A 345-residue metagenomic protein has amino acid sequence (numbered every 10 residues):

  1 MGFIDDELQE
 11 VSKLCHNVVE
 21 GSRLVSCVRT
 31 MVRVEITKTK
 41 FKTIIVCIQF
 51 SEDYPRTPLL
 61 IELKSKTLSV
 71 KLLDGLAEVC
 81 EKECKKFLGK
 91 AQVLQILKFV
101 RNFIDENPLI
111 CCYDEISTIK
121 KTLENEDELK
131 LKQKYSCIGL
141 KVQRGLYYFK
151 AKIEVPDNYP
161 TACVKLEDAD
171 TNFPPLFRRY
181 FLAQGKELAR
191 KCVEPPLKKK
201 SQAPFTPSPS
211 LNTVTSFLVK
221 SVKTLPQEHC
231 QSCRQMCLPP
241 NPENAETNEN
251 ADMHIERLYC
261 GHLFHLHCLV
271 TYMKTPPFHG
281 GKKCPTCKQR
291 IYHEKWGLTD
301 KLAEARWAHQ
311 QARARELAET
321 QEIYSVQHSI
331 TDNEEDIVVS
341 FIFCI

Functional and structural regions predicted by a protein language model:
M1-V34, Y54-L140, Y159-H229: Glycine-centered motif in EGF-like
D6, C27-R29, F41-T43, R56 (+8 more regions): Eukaryote-biased feature marking scaffold/signaling PDZ-domain proteins and nuclear chromatin regulators
F41, D53-T57, S69-K71, Y148-K150 (+5 more regions): Eukaryotic short linear interaction motifs
F50-E52, V155-D157, T275: Short, low-complexity Ser/Thr-rich regulatory SLiMs
C137-N158: Extended serine/threonine-enriched, polar tracts that run as long, contiguous segments within proteins
T224-E304: RING-type zinc-finger domain of E3 ubiquitin ligases
L302-I345: PEST-like intrinsically disordered, low-complexity C-terminal regions enriched in Ser/Thr/Pro and acidic residues
